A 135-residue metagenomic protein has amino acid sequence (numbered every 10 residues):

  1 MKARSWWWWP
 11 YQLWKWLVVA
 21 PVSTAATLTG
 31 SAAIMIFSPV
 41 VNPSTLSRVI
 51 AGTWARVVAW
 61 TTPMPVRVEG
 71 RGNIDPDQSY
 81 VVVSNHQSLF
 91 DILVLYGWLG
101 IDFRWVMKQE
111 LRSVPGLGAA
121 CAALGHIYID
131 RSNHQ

Functional and structural regions predicted by a protein language model:
M1-K2, N73: An N-terminal domain-start capping segment
K2-R67, A119-A120: A transmembrane-helix-recognition feature enriched in membrane-embedded lipid enzymes and envelope glyco-/phospholipid
W60-Q135: Soluble catalytic domains of membrane acyltransferases
